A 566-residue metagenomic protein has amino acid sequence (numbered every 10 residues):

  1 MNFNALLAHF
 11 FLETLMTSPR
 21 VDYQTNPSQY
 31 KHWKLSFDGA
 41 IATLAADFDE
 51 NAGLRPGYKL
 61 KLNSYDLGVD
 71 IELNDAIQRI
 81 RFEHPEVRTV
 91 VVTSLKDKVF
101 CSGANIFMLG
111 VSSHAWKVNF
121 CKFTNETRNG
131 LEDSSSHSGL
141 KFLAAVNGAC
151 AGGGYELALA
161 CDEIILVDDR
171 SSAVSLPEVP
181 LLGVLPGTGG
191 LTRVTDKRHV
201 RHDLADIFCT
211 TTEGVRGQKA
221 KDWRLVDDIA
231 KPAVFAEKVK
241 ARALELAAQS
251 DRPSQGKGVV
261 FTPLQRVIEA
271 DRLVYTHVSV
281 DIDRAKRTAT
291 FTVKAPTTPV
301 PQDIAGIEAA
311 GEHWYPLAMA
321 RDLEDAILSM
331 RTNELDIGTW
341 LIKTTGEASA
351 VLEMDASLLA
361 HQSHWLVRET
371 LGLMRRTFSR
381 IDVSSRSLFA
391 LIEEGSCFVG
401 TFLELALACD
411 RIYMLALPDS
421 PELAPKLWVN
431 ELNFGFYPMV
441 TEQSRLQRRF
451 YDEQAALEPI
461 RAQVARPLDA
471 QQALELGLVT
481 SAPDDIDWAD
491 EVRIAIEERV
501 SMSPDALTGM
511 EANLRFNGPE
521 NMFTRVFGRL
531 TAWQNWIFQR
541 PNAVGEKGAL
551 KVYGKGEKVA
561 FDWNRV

Functional and structural regions predicted by a protein language model:
F3, F10-F11: Aromatic (phenylalanine/tyrosine) cluster motif
F11-R88, L95-S102, V118, H199 (+8 more regions): C-terminal alpha-helix plus adjacent terminal tail
I106, G110, A115-L131: Well-ordered mid-protein domain cores that form the structural environment of catalytic cofactors
S138-C150, S385-G395: A short, small-residue-rich loop immediately preceding and capping a beta-strand
A151-A205, V399-P459: CoA-thioester-processing core
I165, D227-D228, T480-S481: Conserved phosphoryl-transfer motifs of two-component systems
